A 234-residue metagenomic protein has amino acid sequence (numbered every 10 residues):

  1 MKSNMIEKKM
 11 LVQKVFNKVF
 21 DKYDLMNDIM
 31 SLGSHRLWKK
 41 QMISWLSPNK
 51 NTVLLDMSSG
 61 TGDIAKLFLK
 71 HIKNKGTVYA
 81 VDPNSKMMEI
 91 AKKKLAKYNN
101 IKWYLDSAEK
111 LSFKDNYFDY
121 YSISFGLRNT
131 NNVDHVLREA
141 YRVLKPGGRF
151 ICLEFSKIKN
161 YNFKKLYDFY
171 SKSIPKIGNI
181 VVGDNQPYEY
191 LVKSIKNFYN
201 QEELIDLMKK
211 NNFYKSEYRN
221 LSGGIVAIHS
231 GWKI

Functional and structural regions predicted by a protein language model:
M10-L11, V81, L153, K157-L207 (+2 more regions): C-terminal alpha-helical "lid/dimerization" subdomain adjacent to the S-adenosyl-L-methionine
L32-T52, L67: Conserved alpha-helix/loop element of class I SAM-dependent methyltransferases that forms part of the SAM/SAH-binding
V53-K110: Class I SAM-dependent methyltransferase SAM/SAH-binding core
N74-K75, L144-F150: Short glycine-dipeptide loop
E109-Y121: A short acidic, Gly/Pro-enriched loop at the edge of an enzyme's catalytic core that lines a small-molecule cofactor
D119-N132: A short SAM/SAH-binding and catalytic strip from SAM-dependent methyltransferases
D134-P146: A short glycine-rich, Lys/Arg-flanked "PGG" loop and its adjoining helix->strand segment in the class I
I205, N211-I234: Core SAM-dependent methyltransferase catalytic element
